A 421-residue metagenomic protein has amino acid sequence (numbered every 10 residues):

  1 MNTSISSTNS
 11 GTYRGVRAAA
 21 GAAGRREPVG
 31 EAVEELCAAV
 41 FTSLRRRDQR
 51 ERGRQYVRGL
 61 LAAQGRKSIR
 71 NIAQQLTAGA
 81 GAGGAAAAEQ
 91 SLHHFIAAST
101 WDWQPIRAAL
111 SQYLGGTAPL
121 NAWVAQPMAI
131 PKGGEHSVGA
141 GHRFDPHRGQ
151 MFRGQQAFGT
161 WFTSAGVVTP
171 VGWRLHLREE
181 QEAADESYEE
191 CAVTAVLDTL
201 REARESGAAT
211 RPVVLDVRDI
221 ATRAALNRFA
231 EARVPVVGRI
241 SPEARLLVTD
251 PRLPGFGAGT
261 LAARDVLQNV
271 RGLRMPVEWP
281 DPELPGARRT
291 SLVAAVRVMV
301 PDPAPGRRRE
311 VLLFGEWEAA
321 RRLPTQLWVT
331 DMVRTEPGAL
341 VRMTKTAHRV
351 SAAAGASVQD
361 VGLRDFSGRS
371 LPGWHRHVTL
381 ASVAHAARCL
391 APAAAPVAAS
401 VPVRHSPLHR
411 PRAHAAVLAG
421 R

Functional and structural regions predicted by a protein language model:
N2-L36, V40-Q49, L253-P301, Q359-S367 (+2 more regions): A short, flexible helix-boundary coil/loop motif
R25, C37-A108, V213, A387 (+4 more regions): Short, positively charged, Gly/Tyr-enriched micro-motifs that form contact patches at catalytic or ligand/partner
I72, L120-P131, T160, R211-D219 (+4 more regions): Short, conserved catalytic/metal-binding motifs centered on acidic residues
S91, H147-T210, P324-Q326: Electropositive, glycine- and tryptophan-enriched low-complexity nucleic-acid-binding patches
F95-V171, H176-E179: Active-site-proximal, Lys/Arg-enriched surface segment that forms a nucleic-acid-binding/basic interface patch
W173, V237-S241, L246-T346: An anionic, glycine-rich sequence signature occurring as long contiguous blocks
D185-D250: Domain-level cores of phosphate- or acyl-group-handling catalytic modules
R334-G368: Short amphipathic alpha-helical "interface-anchor" segments enriched in bulky aromatics
